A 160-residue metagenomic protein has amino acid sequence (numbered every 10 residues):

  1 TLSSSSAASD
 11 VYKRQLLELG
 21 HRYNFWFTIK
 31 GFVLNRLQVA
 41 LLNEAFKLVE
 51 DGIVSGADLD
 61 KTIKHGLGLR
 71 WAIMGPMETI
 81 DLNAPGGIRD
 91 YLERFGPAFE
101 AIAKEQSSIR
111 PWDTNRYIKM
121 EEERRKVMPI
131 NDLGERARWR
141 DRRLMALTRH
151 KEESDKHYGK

Functional and structural regions predicted by a protein language model:
T1-Y12: Single conserved hydrophobic/aromatic residue that forms the stacking wall/gate of nucleotide- or nucleobase-binding
S9, Q15-Y23: Rossmann-fold dehydrogenase core element
G20-T28, E50-D51, G56-K160: NAD(P)-dependent Rossmann-like dehydrogenase/reductase catalytic/cofactor-binding core
F27-R36: A short glycine-threonine-serine/GTX helix/turn-capping micro-motif
R36-L42: Short acidic alpha-helix initiation/capping motifs at coil-to-helix transition points, especially at protein N-termini
V39, V49-E50: AAA+ ATPase "lid" subdomain C-terminal helix
A45: Conserved binding/recognition cores within well-folded domains
